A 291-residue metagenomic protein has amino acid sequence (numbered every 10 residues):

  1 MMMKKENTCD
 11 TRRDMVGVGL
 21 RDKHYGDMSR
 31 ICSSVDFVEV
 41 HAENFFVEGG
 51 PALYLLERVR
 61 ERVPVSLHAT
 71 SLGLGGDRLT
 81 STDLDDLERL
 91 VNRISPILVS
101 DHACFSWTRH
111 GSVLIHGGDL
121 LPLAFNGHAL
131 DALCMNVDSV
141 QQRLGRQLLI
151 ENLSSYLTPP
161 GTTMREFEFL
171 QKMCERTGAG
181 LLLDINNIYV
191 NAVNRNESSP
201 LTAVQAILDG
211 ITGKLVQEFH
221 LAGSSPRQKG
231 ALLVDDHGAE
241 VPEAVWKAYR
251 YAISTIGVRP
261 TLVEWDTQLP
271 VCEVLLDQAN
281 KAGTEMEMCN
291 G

Functional and structural regions predicted by a protein language model:
M3-G26: Boundary/entry segment of secreted carbohydrate-active catalytic domains
D14-L20, D36-V40, V65-H68, I97-D101 (+4 more regions): Hydrophobic faces of well-ordered beta-strands that scaffold small-molecule active sites in alpha/beta enzyme cores
R21-K23, H41-F45, T70-L74, H102-C104 (+4 more regions): Active-site beta-loop-alpha junctions enriched in small/polar residues
K23-G26, A42-Y54, G73-T82, Y156-M164 (+3 more regions): Acidic-and-aromatic substrate-binding clefts and catalytic sites of carbohydrate-active enzymes
M28-S33, G49-L67, L79-I97, D138-R143 (+3 more regions): Acidic (Asp/Glu)-rich catalytic clusters
V47-G49, L120-L130, N191-I256: Gly/Pro-rich active-site loop or hairpin
T82-L181: Active-site acidic/histidine proton-transfer and metal-coordination neighborhood in alpha/beta enzyme cores
Q141-G230: Acidic/histidine-rich catalytic cores of soluble enzymes
